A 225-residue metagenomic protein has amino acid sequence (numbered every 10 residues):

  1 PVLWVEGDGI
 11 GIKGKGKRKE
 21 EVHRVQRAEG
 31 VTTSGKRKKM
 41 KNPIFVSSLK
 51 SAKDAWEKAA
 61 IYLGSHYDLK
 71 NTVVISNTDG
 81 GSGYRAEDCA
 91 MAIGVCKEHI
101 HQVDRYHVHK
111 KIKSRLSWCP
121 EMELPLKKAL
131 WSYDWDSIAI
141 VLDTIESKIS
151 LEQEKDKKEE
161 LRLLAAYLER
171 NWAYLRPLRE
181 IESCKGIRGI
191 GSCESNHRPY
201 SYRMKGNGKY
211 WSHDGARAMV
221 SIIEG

Functional and structural regions predicted by a protein language model:
P1-G225: Catalytic center-proximal scaffold of phosphoryl-transfer enzymes
